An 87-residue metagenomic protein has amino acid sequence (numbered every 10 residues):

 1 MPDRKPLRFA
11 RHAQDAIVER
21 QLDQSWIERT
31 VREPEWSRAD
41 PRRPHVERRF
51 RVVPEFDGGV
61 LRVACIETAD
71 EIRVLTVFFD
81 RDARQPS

Functional and structural regions predicted by a protein language model:
M1-S87: Ribonuclease/tRNase effector modules and their secretory precursors
